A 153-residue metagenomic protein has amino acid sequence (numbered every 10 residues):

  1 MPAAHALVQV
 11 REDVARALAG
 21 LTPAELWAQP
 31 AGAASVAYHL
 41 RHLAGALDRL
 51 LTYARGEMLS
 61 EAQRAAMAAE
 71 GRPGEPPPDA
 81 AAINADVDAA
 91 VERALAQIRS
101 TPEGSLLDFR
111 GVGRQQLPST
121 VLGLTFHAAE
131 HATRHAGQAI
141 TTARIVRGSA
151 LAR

Functional and structural regions predicted by a protein language model:
M1-A6, S100: Active-site-proximal helix-loop elements at catalytic-domain edges
A4-R11, A15, P23-E70, G111-R153: Short, contiguous alpha-helical
L7, R11, L18, V87 (+1 more regions): Hydrophobic alpha-helical core bundles mediating ligand binding, dimerization, or RNAP-core interactions
G71-D108, G123-A128, A132: Acidic/histidine-rich alpha-helical segments that form the ligand environment of transition-metal centers
